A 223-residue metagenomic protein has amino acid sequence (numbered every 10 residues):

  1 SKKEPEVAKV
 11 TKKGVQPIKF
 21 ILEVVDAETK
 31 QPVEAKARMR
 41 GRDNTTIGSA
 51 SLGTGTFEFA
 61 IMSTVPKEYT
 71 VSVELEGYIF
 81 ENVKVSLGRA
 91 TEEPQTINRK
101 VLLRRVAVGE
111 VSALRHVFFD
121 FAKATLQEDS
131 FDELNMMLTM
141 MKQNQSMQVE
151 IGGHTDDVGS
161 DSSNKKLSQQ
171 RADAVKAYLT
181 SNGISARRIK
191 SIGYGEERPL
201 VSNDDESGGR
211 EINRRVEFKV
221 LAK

Functional and structural regions predicted by a protein language model:
K2-Q148, A222-K223: Periplasmic peptidoglycan-binding/tethering modules of Gram-negative envelope proteins
K142-N144, G152-K223: Periplasmic OmpA-like peptidoglycan-binding domain that tethers envelope proteins to the cell wall
